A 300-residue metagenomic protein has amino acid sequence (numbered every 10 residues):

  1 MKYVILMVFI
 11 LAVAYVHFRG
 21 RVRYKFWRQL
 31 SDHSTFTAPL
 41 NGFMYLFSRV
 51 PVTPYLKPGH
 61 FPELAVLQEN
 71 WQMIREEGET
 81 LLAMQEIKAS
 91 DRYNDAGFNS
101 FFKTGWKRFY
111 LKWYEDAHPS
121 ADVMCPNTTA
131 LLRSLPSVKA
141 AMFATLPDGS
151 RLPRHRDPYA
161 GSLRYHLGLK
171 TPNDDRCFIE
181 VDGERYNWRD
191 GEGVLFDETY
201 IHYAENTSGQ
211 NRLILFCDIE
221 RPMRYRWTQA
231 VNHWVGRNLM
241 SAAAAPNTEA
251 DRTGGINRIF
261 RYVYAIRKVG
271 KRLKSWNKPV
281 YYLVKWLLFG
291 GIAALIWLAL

Functional and structural regions predicted by a protein language model:
M1-M142, L146-R156, L213, R226-K271 (+1 more regions): Fe(II)/2-oxoglutarate oxygenase catalytic core
T145-P147, P158-D174: Short, conserved beta-strand element in jelly-roll/cupin
L152-H155, C177, F196, H202-S208: Short beta-strand His + acidic residue motifs that chelate non-heme Fe in jelly-roll/DSBH and cupin folds
R164-L167, L195, Q210-Y225: A short hydrophobic beta-strand segment most commonly corresponding to one strand of the jelly-roll/cupin
L169-D190: A short beta-strand-loop-beta hairpin characteristic of the jelly-roll/cupin
P172, Y203, E220-R224: Short coil/turn motifs at secondary-structure junctions
N187-I201: Conserved metal-binding segment of the jelly-roll/cupin
I266-W286: Loop-to-transmembrane boundary segments
